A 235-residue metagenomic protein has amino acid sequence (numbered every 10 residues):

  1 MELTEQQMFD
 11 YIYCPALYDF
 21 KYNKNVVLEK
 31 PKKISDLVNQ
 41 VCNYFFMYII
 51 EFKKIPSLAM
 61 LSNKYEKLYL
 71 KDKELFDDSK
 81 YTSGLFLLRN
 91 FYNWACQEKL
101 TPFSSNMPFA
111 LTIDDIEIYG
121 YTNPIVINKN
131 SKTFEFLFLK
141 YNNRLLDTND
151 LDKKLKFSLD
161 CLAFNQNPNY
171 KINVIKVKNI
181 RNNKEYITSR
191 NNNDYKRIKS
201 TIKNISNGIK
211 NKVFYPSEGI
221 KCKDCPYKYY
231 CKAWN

Functional and structural regions predicted by a protein language model:
M1-T4, N204-I220: Short, intrinsically disordered, charge-biased short linear motifs at domain edges
Q6-E51, G84, N106: Nuclease catalytic cores
I12-D19, N211-N235: Cysteine-cluster motifs in flexible loop/terminal segments that predominantly coordinate metals
C14, V38, C42, P124 (+3 more regions): A residue-level signal for conserved active-site and pocket-lining positions in enzyme catalytic cores
V26-V27, F46-K54, C96-E98, N165-K171 (+1 more regions): Short helix-capping/linker segments at secondary-structure and domain boundaries
I34, V38, K80, G84 (+2 more regions): Hydrophobic (often cysteine-bearing) scaffold residues that line and stabilize catalytic clefts of nucleotide/cofactor
Q40-M107: A non-catalytic, helix-rich entry segment at domain boundaries
F103-T201: Mg2+/Mn2+-dependent nuclease catalytic core
